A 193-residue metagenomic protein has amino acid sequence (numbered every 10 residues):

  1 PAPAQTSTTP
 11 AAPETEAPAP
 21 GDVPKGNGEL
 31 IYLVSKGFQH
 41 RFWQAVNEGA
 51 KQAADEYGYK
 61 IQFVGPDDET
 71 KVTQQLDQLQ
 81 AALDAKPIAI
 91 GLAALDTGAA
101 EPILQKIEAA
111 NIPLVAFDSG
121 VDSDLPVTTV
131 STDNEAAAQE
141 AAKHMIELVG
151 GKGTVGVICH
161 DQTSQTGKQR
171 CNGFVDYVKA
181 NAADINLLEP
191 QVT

Functional and structural regions predicted by a protein language model:
P1-T193: A residue-level marker of the well-folded mature domains of exported/periplasmic proteins
